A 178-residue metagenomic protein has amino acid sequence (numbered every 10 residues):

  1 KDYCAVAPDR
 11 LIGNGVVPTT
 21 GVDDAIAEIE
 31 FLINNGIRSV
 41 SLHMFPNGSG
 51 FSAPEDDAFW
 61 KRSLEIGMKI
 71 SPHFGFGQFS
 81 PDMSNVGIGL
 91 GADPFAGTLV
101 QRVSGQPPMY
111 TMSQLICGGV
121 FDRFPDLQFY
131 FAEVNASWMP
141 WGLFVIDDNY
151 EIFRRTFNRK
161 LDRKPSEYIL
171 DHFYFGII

Functional and structural regions predicted by a protein language model:
K1-P8, G21-N35: Catalytic alpha-helical scaffold of carbohydrate-active enzymes acting on polysaccharides/glycoconjugates
R10, V17, I29-I178: Catalytic pocket-lining loop regions of alpha/beta-barrel enzymes, especially the amidohydrolase/enolase/GH5 lineages
